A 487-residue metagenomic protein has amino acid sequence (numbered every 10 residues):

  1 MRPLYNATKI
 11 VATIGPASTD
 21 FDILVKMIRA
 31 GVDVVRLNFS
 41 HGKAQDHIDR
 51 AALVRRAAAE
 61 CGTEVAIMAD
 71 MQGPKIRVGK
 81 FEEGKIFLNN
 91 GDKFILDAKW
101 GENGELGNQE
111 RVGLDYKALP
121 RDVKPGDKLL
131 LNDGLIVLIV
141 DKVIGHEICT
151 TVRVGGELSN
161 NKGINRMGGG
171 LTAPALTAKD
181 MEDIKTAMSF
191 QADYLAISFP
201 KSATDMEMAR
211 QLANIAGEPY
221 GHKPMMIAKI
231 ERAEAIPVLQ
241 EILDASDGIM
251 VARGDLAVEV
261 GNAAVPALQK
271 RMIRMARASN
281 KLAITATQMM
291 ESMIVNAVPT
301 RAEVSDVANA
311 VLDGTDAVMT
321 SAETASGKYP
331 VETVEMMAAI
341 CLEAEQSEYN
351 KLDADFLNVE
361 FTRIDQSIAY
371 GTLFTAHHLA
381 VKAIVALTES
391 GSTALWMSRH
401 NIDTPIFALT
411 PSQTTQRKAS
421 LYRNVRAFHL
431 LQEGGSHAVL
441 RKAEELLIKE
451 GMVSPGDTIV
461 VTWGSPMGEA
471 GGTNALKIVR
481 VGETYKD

Functional and structural regions predicted by a protein language model:
M1-D487: Non-catalytic helical/linker scaffolds that mediate oligomerization, partner binding, and domain coupling around large
